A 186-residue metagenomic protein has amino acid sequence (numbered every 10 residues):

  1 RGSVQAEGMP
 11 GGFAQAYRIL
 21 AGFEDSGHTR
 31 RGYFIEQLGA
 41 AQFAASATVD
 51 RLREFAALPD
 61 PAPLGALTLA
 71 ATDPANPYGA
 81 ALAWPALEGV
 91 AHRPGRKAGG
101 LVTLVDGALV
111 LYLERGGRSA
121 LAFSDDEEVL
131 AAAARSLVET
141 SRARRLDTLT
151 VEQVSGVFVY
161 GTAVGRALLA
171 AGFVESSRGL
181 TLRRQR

Functional and structural regions predicted by a protein language model:
R1-R186: Long, charged, low-complexity, helical-prone intrinsically disordered regions
